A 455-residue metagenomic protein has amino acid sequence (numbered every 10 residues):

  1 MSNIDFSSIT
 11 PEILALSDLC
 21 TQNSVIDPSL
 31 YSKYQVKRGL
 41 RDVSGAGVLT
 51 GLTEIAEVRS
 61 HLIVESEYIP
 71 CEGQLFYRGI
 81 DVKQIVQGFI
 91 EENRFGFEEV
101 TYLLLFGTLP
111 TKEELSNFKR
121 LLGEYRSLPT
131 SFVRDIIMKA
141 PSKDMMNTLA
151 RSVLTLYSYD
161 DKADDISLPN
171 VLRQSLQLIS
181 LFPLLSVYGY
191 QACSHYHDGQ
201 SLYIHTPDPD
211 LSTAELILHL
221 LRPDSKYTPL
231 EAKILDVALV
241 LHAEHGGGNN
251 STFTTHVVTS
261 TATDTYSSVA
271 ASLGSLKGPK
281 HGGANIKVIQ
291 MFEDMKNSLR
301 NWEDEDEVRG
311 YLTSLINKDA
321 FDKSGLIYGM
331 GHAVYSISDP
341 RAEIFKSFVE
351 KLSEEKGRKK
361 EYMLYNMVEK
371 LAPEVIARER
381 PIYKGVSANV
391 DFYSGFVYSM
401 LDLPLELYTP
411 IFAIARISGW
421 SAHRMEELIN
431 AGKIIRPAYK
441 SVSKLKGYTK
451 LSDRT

Functional and structural regions predicted by a protein language model:
S2-T455: Non-transmembrane, aqueous-exposed alpha-helical and coiled segments at domain scale
